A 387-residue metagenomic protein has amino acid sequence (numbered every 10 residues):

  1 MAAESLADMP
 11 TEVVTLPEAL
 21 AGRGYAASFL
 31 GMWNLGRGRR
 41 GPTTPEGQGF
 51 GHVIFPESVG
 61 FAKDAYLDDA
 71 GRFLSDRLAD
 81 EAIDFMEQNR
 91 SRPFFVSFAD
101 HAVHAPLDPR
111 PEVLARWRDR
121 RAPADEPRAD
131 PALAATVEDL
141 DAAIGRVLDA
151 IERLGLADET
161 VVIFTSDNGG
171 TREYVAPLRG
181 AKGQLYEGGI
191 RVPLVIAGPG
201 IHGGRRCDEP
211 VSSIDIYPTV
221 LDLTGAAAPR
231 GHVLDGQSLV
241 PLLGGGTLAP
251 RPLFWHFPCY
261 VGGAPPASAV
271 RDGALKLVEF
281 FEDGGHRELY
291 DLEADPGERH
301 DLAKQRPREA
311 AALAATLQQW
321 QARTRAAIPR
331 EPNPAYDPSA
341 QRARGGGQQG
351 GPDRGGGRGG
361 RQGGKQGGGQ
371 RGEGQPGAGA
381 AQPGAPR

Functional and structural regions predicted by a protein language model:
M1-F281, G285-R287, L292, P296-A315 (+7 more regions): Formylglycine-dependent sulfatase
G355-R387: Long, low-complexity, intrinsically disordered segments
